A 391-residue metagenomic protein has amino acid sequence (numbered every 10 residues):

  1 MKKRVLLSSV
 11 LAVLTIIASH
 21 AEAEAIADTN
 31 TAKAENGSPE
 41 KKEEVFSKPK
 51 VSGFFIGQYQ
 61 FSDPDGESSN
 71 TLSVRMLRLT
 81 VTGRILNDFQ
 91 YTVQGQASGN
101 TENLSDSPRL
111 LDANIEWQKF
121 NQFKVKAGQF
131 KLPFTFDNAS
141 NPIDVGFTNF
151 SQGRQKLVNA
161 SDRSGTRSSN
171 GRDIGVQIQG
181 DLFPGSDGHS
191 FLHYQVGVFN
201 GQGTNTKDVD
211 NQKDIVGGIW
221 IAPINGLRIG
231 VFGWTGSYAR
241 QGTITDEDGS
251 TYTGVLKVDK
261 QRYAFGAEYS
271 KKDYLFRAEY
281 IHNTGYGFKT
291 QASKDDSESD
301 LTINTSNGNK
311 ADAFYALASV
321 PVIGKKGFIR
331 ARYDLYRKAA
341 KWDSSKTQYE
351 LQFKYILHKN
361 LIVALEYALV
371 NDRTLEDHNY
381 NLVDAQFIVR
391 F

Functional and structural regions predicted by a protein language model:
K2-I56: N-terminal periplasmic/intermembrane-space "pro-region" immediately following the signal or transit peptide
R4-V5, E35-S38, E43, T80 (+3 more regions): Residue-level detector of intrinsically disordered/flexible regions characterized by low predicted structural confidence
I26, P64-E67, L86, N114-Q118 (+2 more regions): Outer-membrane beta-barrel pore domains
P39-G201, V209-V216, W220-I229, Y315-I323 (+2 more regions): Outer membrane beta-barrel
P133-T135, T204, S237-A239: Surface-exposed, flexible loop/turn segments at secondary-structure boundaries
T206-Q212, V258, A311: Interfacial loop-to-helix transition and helix-capping segments at the boundaries of transmembrane helices
